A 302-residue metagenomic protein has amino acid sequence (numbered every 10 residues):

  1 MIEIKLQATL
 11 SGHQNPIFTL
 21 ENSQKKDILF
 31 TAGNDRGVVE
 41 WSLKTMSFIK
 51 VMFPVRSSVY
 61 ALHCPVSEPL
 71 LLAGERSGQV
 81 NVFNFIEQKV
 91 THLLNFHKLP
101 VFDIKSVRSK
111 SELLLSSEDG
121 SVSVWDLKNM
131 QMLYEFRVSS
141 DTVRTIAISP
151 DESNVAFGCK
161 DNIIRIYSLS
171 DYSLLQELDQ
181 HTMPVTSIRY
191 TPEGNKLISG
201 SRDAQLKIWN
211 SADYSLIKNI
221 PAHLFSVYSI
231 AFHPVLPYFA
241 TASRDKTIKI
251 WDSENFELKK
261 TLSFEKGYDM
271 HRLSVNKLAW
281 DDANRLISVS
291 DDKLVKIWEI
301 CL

Functional and structural regions predicted by a protein language model:
M1-H13, T45: A short helix->beta-strand "capping" segment at the edge of beta-propeller domains
L10-I17, F53-V59, N95-V101, R137-V143 (+3 more regions): WD40/WD-repeat beta-propeller blade N-cap
Q24-K25, V66-S67, R108-S109, P150-D151 (+3 more regions): Residue-level detector of Asp-centered blade-edge/turn motifs that repeat once per structural unit in beta-propeller
A32-D35, G74-S77, S116-D119, F157-D161 (+3 more regions): Conserved strand-to-loop turn within each blade of WD40 beta-propeller repeats
V38-W41, V80-F83, V122-W125, I164-Y167 (+3 more regions): WD40-repeat beta-propellers
L43-M46, F85-Q88, L127-M130, S168-Y172 (+3 more regions): Short loop/turn segments that connect beta-strands within beta-propeller blades
S274-L302: Blade-level signature of beta-propeller repeat domains, shared across WD40, Kelch, NHL, RCC1 and BNR/Asp-box propellers
